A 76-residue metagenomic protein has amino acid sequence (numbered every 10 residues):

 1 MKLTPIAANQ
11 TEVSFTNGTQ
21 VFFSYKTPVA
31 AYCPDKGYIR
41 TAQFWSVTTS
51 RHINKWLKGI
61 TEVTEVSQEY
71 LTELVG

Functional and structural regions predicted by a protein language model:
M1-G76: Terminal leader/tail segments of proteins
